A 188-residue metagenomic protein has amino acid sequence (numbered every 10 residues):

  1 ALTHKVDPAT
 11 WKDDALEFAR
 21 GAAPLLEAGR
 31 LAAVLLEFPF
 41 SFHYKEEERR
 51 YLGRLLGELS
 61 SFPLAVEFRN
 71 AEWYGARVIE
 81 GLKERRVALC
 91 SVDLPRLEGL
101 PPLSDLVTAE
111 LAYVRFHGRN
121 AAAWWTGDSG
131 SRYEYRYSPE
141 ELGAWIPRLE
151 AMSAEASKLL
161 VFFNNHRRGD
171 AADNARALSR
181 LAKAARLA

Functional and structural regions predicted by a protein language model:
A1-A188: Residues lining hydrophobic/aromatic ligand-binding pockets adjacent to catalytic sites
